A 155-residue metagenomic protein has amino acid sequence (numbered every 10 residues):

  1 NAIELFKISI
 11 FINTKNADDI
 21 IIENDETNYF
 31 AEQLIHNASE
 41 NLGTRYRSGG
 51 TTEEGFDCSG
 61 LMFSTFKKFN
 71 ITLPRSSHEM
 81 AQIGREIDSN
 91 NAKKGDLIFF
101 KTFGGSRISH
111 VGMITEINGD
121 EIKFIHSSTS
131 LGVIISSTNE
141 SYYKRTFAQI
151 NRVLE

Functional and structural regions predicted by a protein language model:
N1-T44, V153-E155: Intrinsically disordered, low-complexity, Pro/Ser/Thr/Asn/Gly/Ala-rich spacer/linker segments adjacent to signal
D25-E32, T52-G60, E86, S141-K144: Soluble non-cytosolic domains of exported or imported proteins
E32, H36-E40, G60-K67, K93 (+1 more regions): Solvent-exposed, polar/charged alpha-helical surfaces in well-ordered, non-transmembrane soluble domains, broadly
T44-K94: Catalytic cysteine-centered active-site loop
I87, V111-E155: Aromatic- and glycine-rich peptidoglycan recognition patches
R107-S109: Extracytoplasmic/secreted cell-surface and envelope-processing proteins
